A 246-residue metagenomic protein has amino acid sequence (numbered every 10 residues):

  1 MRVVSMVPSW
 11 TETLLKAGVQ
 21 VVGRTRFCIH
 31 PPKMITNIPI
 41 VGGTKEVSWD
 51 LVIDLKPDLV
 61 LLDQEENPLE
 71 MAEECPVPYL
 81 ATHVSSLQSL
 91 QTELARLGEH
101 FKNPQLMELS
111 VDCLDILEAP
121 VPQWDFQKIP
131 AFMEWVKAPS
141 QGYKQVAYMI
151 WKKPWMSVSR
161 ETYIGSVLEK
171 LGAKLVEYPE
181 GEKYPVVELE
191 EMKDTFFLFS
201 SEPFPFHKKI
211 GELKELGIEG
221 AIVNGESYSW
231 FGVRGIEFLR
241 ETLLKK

Functional and structural regions predicted by a protein language model:
M1-K246: N-terminal ligand-binding lobe of clamshell/alpha-beta domains
